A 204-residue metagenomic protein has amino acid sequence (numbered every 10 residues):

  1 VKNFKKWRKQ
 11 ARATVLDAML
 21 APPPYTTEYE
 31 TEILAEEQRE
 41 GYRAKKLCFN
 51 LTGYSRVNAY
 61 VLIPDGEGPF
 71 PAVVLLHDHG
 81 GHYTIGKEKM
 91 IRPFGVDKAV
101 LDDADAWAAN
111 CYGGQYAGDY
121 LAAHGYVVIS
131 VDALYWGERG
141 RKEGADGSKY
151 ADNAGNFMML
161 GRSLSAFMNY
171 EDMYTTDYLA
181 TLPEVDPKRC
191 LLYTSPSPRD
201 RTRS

Functional and structural regions predicted by a protein language model:
V1-L16: N-terminal pre-domain segments of enzymes
T26-G66: N-terminal cap/lid segment of alpha/beta-hydrolase-fold proteins
F70-D78: Short beta-strand element of the alpha/beta-hydrolase
H77-Y170: Cap/lid segment of the alpha/beta-hydrolase catalytic domain
L182: Acidic-histidine catalytic/liganding microenvironments
V185-L192: Alpha/beta-hydrolase fold nucleophile elbow
Y193-T202: Conserved small/polar residues in nucleotide/adenosyl-binding loops
